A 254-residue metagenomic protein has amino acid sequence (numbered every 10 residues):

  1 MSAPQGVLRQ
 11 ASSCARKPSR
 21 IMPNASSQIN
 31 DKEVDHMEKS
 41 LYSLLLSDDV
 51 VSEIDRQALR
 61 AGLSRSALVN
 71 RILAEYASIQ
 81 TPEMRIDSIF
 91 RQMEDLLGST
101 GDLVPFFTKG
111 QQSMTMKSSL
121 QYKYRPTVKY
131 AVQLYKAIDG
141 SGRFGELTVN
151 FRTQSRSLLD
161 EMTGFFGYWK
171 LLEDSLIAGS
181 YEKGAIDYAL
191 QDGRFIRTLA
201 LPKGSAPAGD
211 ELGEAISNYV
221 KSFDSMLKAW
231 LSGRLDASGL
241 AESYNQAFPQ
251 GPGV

Functional and structural regions predicted by a protein language model:
R16-D48: Short Lys/Arg-rich basic patches
A58: The alpha-helix within a helix-turn-helix
A61-R85: Short, basic amphipathic alpha-helical segments that act as recognition/interaction helices in nucleic-acid-binding
S78-K109: Short, positively charged interaction helices/loops
P105-T153: Amphipathic, interaction-prone secondary-structure segments
F151-V254: Charged, low-complexity intrinsically disordered regulatory/assembly segments
